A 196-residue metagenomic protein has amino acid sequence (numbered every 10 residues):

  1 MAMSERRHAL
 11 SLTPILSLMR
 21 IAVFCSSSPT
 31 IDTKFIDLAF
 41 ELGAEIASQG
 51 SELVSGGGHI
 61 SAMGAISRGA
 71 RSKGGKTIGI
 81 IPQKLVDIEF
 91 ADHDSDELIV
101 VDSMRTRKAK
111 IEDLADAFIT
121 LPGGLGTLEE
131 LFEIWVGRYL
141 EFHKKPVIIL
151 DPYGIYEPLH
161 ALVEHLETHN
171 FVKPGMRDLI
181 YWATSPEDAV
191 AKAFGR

Functional and structural regions predicted by a protein language model:
A2-E5, A9: Acidic, Ala/Val/Gly-enriched low-complexity intrinsically disordered segments
A9-L12, T120, K144: Selective for proline/serine-rich intrinsically disordered segments in cytosolic/nuclear regulatory regions
L10-L114, P152-R196: A cross-family phosphate/adenosyl-ligand binding-site feature
T77, F142-K145: Short, structured loop/turn "capping" segments at alpha-beta junctions
T106-E141, I148: Active-site/ligand-binding-proximal alpha/beta "capping" segment
K145-Y153: Short loop-to-beta-strand entry elements in the cores of soluble alpha/beta enzymes
